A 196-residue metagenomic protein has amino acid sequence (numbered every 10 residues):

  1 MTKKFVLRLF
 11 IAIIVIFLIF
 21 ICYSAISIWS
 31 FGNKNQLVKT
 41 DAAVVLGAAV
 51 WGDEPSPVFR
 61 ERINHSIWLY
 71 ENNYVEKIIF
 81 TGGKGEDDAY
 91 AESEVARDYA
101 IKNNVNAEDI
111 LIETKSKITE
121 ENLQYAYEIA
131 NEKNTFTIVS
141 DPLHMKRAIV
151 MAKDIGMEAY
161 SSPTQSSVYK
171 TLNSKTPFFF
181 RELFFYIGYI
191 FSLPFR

Functional and structural regions predicted by a protein language model:
M1-D41, R196: N-terminal membrane-anchoring alpha-helices
K3, I78-T81, I190: Solvent-exposed, charged interface segments at domain starts and junctions
A25-F179: A structural signal for short, hydrophobic/glycine-enriched beta-strand patches
L172-R196: A transmembrane-helix-recognition feature enriched in membrane-embedded lipid enzymes and envelope glyco-/phospholipid
